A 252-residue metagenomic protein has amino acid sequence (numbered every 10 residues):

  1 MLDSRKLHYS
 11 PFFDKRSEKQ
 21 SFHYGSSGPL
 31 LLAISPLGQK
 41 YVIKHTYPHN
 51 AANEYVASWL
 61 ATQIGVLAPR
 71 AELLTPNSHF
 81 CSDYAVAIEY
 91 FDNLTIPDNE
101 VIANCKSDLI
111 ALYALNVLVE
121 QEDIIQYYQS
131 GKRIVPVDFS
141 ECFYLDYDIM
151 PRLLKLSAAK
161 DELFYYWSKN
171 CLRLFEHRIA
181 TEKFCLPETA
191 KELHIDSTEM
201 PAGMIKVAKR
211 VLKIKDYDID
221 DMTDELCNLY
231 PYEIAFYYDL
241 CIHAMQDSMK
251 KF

Functional and structural regions predicted by a protein language model:
L2-T95, L115-E122: Conserved ATP-binding subdomain of kinase catalytic cores across diverse folds
I43, A71, D98, Y147 (+1 more regions): Short acidic, gly/pro-rich beta-turn/loop elements at beta-sheet edges and active-site/ligand-binding grooves
A52, A103-N104, D108-I110, G203 (+1 more regions): Residue-level detector of functional hotspots within protein domains
A61-T62, I124-I125, Q129, I242 (+1 more regions): Generic low-polarity alpha-helical segments
V66-P69, L112-Y113, A159-F164: Glycine-rich loops and low-complexity Gly/Arg-rich segments that provide flexible linkers or classic glycine-based
S78-C81, E120-Y127, N170-H177: Low-complexity, flexible helical/coil segments
D98-P151: Conserved kinase catalytic-core segment
R133-F252: C-terminal catalytic region of ATP-dependent kinase domains
